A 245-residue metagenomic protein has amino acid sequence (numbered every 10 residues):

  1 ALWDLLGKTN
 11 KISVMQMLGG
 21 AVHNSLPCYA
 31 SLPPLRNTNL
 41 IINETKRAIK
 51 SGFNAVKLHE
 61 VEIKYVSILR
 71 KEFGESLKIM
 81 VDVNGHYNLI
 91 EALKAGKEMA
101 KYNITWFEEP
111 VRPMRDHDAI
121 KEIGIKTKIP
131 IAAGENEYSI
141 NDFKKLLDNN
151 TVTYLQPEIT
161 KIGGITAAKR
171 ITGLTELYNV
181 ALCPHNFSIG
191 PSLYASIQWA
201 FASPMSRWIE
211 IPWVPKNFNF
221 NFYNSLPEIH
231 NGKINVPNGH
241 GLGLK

Functional and structural regions predicted by a protein language model:
A1-M80, N84-L93, K97-K101, K126 (+1 more regions): N-terminal capping/lid subdomain adjacent to the active-site entrance of alpha/beta enzymes
K11, D82, F107, L146 (+3 more regions): Conserved, mostly hydrophobic/aromatic
Y29-S31, K57-H59, M80-N84, E108-P110 (+3 more regions): A cross-family glycoside hydrolase active-site/sugar-binding cleft signature
A55, W106, Y154: Short, Asp-centered acidic motifs that coordinate Mg2+ and/or phosphate in catalytic or ligand-binding sites
K97, N103, V111-K233, P237: Shared catalytic-loop signature of beta/alpha-barrel
